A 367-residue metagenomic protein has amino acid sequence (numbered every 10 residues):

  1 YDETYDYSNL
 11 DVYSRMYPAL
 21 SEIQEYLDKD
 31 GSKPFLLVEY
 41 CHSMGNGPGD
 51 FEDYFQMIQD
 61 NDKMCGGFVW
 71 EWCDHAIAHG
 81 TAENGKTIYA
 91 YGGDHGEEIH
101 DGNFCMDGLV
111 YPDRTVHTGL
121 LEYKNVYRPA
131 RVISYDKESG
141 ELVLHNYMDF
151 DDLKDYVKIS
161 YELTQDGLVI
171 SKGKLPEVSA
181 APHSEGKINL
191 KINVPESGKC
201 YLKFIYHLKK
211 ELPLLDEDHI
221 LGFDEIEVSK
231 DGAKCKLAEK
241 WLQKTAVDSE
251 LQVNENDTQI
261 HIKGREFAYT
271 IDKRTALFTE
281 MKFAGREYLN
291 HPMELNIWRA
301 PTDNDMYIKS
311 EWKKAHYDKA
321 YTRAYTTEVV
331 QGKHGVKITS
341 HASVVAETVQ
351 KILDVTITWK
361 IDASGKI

Functional and structural regions predicted by a protein language model:
Y1-V143, Y147-D155, S160-L168: Extended substrate-binding grooves/exosites of carbohydrate-active enzymes
M44-N46, D101, D151-L153, P182 (+3 more regions): Short glycine/serine/proline-enriched coil/turn segments at secondary-structure junctions
S139, Y156-S160, Y201, Q259 (+1 more regions): Exposed beta-strand and adjacent loop surfaces of beta-rich binding modules that mediate intermolecular recognition
E141-M148, L190, L202-Y206, E266: Buried hydrophobic-core signal for structured, non-transmembrane domains
V157-I159, Q165-S197, K203-H207: Intrinsically disordered, low-complexity Pro/Gly/Ser/Thr-rich segments with frequent PxxP/GP/PP motifs and embedded
S171-G173, H219-D224: Extracellular and select intracellular beta-sandwich modules with Ser/Thr-enriched, small-residue motifs on
K191-G198, L212, I226-I367: Beta-strand/loop-rich accessory regions of lumenal/periplasmic or secreted enzymes, predominantly carbohydrate-active
Y206-L215: Short acidic/polar inter-strand loop motif in beta-rich domains
